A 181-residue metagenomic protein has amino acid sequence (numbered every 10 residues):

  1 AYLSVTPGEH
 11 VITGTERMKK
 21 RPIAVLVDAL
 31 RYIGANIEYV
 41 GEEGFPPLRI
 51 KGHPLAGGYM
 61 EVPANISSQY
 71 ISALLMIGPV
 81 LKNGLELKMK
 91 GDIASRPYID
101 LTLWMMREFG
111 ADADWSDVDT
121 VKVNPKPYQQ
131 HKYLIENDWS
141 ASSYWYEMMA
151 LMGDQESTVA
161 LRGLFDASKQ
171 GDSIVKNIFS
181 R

Functional and structural regions predicted by a protein language model:
A1-R181: Short, structured segments at the rim of ligand-binding sites
